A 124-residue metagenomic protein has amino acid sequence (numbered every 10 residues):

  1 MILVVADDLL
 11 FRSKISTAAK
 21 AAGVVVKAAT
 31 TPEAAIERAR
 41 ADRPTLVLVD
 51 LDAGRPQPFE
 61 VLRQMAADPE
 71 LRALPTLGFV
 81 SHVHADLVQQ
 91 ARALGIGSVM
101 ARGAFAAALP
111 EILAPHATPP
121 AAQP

Functional and structural regions predicted by a protein language model:
M1-L9: Conserved acidic segment of CheY-like receiver
G23-T30: Short hydrophobic/Thr-rich beta-strand motif most characteristic of the beta2 strand and flanking loop of CheY-like
T31-L46: Acidic, metal-coordinating helix/loop segments flanking the phosphotransfer/catalytic sites of two-component signaling
D42, A66-R72, L94: Conserved phosphotransfer cores of two-component systems
V49-M65: Conserved phosphotransfer microenvironments
A73-H82: A short, hydrophobic beta-strand element within the central beta-sheet of small alpha/beta folds
V83-S98: Alpha4 helix (beta4-alpha4-beta5 surface) of REC/receiver domains from two-component response regulators
G95-A107: Output/docking surface of receiver
